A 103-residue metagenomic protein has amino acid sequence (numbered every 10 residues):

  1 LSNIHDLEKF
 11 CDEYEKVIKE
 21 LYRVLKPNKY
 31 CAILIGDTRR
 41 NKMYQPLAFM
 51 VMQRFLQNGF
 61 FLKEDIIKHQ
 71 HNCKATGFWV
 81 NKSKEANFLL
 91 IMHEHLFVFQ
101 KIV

Functional and structural regions predicted by a protein language model:
L1-V103: Class I S-adenosyl-L-methionine-dependent methyltransferase catalytic core
